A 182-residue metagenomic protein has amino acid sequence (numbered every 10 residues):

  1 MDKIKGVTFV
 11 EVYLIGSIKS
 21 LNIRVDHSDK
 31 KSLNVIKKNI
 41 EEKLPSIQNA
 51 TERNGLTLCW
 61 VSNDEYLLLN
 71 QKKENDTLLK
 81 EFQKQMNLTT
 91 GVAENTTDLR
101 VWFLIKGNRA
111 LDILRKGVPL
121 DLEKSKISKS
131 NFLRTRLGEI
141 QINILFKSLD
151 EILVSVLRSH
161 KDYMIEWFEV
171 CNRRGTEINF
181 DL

Functional and structural regions predicted by a protein language model:
M1-L182: Basic, glycine/lysine-rich polyanion-binding surfaces/domains
